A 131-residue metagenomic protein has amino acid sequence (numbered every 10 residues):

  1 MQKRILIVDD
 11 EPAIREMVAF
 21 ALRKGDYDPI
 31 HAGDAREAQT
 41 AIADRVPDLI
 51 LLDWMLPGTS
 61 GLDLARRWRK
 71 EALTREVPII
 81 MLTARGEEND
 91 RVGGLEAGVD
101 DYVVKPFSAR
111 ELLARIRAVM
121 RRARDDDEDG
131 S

Functional and structural regions predicted by a protein language model:
K3-L6, M120-S131: Short, Lys/Arg-enriched segments at the junction into DNA-binding effector domains of transcriptional regulators
E11, W54-M55, I80, R85: The short loop immediately C-terminal to the conserved phospho-acceptor aspartate in CheY-like receiver
R15, P57, R75, E87 (+1 more regions): The feature encodes the CheY-like receiver
E16-K24: Charged docking surfaces used in two-component/phosphorelay signaling
D26-A35, A41: Short hydrophobic/Thr-rich beta-strand motif most characteristic of the beta2 strand and flanking loop of CheY-like
R45-L51, L56: Active-site beta3 strand of CheY-like receiver
